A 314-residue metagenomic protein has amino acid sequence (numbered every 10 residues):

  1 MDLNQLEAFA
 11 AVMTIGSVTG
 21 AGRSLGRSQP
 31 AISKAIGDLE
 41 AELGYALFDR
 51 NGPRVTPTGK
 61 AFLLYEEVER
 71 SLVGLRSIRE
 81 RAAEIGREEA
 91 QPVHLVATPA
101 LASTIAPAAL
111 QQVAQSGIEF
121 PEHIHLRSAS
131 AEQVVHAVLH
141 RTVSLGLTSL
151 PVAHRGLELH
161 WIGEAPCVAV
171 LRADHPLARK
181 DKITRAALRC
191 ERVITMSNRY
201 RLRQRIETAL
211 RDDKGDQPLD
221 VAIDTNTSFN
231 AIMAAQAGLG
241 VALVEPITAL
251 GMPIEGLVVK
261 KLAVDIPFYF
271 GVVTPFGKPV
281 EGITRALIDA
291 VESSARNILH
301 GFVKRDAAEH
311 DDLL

Functional and structural regions predicted by a protein language model:
A10-S28: Short helix-boundary/capping micro-motifs
E40-K60: A short LG(V/I)-centered, amphipathic sequence patch enriched for acidic residue(s) preceding the LG motif
E42-L43, L64-G86: Alpha-helical linker/hinge and terminal dimerization helices associated with HTH transcriptional regulators
A90-R155, D216, T225: Central regulatory/effector-binding core of bacterial HTH transcription factors
I105, R192-K214, V280-D289, S294-A307: Secondary-structure junction motif
S130-V135, L139-V143, T148-S149, R199-V258: Hydrophobic hinge/microswitch elements
R155-W161, A165, F229-G277, A286: Beta-alpha-beta core module
L157-C167, L171-V193: Flexible hinge/capping segments at coil-to-helix
